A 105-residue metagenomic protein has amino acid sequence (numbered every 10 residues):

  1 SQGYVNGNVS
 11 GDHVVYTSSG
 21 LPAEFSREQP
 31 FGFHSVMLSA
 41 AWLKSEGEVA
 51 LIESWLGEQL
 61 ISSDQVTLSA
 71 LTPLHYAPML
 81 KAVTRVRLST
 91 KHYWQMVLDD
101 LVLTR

Functional and structural regions predicted by a protein language model:
S1-R105: Surface-exposed, well-ordered secondary-structure segments
